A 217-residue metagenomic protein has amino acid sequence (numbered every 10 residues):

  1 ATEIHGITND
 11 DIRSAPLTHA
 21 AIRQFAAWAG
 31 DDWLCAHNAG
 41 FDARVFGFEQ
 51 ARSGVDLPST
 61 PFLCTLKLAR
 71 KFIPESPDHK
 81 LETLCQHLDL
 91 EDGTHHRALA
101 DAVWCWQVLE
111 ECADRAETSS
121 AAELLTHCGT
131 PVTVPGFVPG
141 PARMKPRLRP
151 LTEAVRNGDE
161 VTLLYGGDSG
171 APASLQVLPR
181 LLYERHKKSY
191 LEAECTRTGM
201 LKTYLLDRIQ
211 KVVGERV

Functional and structural regions predicted by a protein language model:
A1-S59, P74-D78, L84-H95: Conserved non-catalytic scaffold segment of RNase H-like nuclease domains
G6, F25, C35, D101 (+3 more regions): A residue-level signal for conserved active-site and pocket-lining positions in enzyme catalytic cores
I22, D78-L81, A121, L148 (+1 more regions): Alpha-helix initiation and N-capping motif
V45-G47, D114, T203: Short glycine-/acidic-enriched loop or helix-start segments at secondary-structure transitions that form or flank
S53, E111-R115, V212: Phosphate/oxyanion-binding loops and surfaces in catalytic or ligand/nucleic-acid-binding neighborhoods
F62-T126: Contiguous mid-protein beta-loop-alpha structural module that forms a pocket-lining wall or clamp of enzyme active
V108-T162: Acidic two-metal-ion nuclease catalytic site recognized across multiple nuclease folds, prominently DnaQ/RNase D-T
V138-V217: Core beta-strand-centered patch of the WYL/Sm-like small regulatory domain
